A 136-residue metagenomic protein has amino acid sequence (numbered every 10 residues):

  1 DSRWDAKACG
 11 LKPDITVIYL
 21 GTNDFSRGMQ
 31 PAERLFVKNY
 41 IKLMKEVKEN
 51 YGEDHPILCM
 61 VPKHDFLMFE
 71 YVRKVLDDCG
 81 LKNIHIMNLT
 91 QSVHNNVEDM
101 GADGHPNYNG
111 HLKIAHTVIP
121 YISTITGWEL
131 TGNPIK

Functional and structural regions predicted by a protein language model:
D1-I135: Alpha-helical cap/lid subdomain in secreted, periplasmic, or secretory-pathway luminal O-acyl-processing enzymes
